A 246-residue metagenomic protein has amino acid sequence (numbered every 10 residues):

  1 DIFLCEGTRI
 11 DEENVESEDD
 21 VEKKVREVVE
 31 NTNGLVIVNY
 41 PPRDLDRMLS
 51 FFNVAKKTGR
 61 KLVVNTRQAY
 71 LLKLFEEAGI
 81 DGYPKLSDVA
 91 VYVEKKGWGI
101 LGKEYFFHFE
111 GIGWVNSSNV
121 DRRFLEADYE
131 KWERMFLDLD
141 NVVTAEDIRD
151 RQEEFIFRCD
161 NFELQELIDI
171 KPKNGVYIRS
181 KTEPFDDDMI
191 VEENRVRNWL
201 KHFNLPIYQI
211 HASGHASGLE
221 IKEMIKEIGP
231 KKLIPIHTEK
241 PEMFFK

Functional and structural regions predicted by a protein language model:
D1-K246: Acidic/His-rich, metal-assisted hydrolase cores and their charged scaffolds
